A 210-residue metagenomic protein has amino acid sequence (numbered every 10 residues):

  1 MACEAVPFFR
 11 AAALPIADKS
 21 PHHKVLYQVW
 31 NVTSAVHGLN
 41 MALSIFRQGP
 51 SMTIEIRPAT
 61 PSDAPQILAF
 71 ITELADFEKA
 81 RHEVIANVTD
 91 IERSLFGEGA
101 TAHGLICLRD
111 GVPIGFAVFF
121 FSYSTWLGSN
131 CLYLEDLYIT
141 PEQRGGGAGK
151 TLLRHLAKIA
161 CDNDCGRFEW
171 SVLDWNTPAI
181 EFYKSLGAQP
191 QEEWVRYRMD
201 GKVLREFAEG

Functional and structural regions predicted by a protein language model:
E55-I67: A short beta-loop-alpha structural element at the N-terminal edge of CoA-dependent acyl/N-acetyltransferase catalytic
L68-S94: Conserved GNAT-fold acetyl-CoA-binding loop/helix
R93-I106, Y133: A short helix-loop-beta-strand connector motif used in the catalytic cores of GNAT acetyltransferases and, in some
I106, V112-F120: Conserved beta-strand in the GNAT
L137-R144: A short, internal acetyl-CoA/4′-phosphopantetheine-binding micro-motif in the GNAT/acyltransferase core
K150, R154, D174-E193, E206: Conserved active-site alpha-helix within GNAT-family acetyltransferase domains
C161-S171: Conserved GNAT acetyl-CoA-binding A-motif
W170-A179, R198-G201: Conserved beta-strand-loop-alpha-helix junction that forms the acyl-donor binding cleft
